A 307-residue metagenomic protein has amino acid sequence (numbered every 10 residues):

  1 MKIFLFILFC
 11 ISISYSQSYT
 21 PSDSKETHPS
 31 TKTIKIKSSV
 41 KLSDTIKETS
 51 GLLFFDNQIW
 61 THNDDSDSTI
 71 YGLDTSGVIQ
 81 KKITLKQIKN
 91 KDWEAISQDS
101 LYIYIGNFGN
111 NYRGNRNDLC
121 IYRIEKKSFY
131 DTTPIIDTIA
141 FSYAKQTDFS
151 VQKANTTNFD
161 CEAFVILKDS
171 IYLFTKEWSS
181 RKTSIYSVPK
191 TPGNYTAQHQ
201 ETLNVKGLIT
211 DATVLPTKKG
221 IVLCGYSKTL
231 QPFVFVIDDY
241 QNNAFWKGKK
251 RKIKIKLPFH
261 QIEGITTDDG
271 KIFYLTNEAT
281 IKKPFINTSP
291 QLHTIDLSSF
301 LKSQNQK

Functional and structural regions predicted by a protein language model:
M1-F4, L52: Positively charged n-region of N-terminal signal peptides that target proteins for export
I3-S12: Sec-dependent N-terminal signal peptides
I13-Q17: C-terminal segment of classical bacterial N-terminal signal peptides
S18-K307: Sequence/structural signature of beta-propeller domains
